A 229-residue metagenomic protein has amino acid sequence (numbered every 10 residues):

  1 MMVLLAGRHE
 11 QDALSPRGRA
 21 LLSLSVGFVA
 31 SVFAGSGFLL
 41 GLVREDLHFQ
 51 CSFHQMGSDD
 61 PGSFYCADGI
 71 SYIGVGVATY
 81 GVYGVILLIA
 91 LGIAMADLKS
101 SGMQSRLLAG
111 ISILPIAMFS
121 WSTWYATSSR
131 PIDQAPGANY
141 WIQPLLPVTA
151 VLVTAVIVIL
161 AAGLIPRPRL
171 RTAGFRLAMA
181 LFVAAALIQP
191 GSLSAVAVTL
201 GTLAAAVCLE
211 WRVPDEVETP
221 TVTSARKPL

Functional and structural regions predicted by a protein language model:
M1-M103: N-terminal topogenic module of multi-pass integral membrane proteins
M1-R8, P220-L229: Short, intrinsically disordered terminal tails adjacent to the first/last structured region
E10-A20, L88-G110, A155-M179, V183 (+1 more regions): Cytoplasmic membrane-interface segments at the C-terminal ends of transmembrane helices
F28-V29, S101-W124, F175-Q189, K227-L229: Transmembrane alpha-helical segments of multi-pass membrane proteins
F38-T79, S120-T149, A185-T199: Membrane interfacial helix motifs at helix-loop boundaries and amphipathic/re-entrant anchors
I73-I86, P131-P136, I157-G163, V198-E210: Juxtamembrane/interfacial segments around transmembrane helices
G81-I89, I116-W124, P147-I159: Generic alpha-helical transmembrane segments
R106-G110, Q134-A161: Membrane-interfacial catalytic/cofactor-binding modules of polytopic membrane enzymes
